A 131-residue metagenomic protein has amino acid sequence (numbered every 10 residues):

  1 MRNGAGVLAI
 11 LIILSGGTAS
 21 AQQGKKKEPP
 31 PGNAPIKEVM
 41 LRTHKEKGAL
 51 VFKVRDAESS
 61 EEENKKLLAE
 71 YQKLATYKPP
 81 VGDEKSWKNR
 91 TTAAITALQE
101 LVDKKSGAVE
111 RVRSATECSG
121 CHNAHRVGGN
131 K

Functional and structural regions predicted by a protein language model:
M1-R2: N-terminal secretory signal peptides that target proteins for export/translocation
A5, Q22-K131: Sequence context surrounding c-type heme c attachment/ligation sites in exported
V7-G16: Bacterial N-terminal signal peptides
G17-A21: Sec/Tat signal peptide C-region and signal peptidase I cleavage site
